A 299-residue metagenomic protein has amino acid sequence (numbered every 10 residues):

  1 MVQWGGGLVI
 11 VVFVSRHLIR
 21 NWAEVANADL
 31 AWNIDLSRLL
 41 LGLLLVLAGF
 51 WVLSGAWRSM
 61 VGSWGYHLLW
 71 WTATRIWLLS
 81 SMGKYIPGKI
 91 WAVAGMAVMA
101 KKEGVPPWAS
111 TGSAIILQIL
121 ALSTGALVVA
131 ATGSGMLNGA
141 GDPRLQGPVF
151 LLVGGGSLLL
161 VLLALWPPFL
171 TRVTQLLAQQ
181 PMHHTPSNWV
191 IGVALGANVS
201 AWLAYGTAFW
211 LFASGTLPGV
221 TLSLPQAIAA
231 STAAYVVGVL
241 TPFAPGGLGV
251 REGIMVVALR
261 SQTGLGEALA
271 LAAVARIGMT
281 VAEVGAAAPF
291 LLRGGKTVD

Functional and structural regions predicted by a protein language model:
M1-L78, S134-L240, G264-A272, R276-D299: Predominantly cytoplasmic-facing regulatory/coupling regions of multi-pass membrane proteins
W70-R75, K89-A94, K101-Q118, G264-V274: Membrane-interface alpha-helices at helix entry/exit sites of multi-pass transporters
L79-I86, T232-L248, E252: Transmembrane alpha-helix interface/packing and boundary motifs in multi-pass membrane proteins, characterized by
S81-I90, Q118-A130: Mid-bilayer segments of alpha-helical transmembrane spans in multi-pass integral membrane proteins that mediate
I90-E103, A244-R260: Re-entrant/interfacial helical elements at transmembrane boundaries that shape and gate the permeation pathway
A92-G95, S113-A114, V128-G135, L248 (+1 more regions): Juxtamembrane/interface motifs at transmembrane-helix termini
